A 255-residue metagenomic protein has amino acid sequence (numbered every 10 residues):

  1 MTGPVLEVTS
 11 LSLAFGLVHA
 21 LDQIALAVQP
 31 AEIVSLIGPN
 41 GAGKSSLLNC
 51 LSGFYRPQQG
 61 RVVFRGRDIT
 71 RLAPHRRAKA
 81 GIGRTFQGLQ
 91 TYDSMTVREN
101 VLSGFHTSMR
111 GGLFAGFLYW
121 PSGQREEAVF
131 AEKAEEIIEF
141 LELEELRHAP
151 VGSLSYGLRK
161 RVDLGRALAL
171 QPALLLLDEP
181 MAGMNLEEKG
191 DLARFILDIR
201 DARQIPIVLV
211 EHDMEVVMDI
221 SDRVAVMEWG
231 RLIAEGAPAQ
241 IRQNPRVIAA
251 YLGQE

Functional and structural regions predicted by a protein language model:
T2-E255: Glycine-rich phosphate-binding loops of nucleotide-dependent enzymes
